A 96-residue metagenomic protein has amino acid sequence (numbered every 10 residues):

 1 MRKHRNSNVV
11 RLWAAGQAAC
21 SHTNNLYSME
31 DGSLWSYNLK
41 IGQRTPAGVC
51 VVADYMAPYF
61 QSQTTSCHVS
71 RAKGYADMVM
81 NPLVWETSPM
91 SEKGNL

Functional and structural regions predicted by a protein language model:
M1-L96: Terminal leader/tail segments of proteins
